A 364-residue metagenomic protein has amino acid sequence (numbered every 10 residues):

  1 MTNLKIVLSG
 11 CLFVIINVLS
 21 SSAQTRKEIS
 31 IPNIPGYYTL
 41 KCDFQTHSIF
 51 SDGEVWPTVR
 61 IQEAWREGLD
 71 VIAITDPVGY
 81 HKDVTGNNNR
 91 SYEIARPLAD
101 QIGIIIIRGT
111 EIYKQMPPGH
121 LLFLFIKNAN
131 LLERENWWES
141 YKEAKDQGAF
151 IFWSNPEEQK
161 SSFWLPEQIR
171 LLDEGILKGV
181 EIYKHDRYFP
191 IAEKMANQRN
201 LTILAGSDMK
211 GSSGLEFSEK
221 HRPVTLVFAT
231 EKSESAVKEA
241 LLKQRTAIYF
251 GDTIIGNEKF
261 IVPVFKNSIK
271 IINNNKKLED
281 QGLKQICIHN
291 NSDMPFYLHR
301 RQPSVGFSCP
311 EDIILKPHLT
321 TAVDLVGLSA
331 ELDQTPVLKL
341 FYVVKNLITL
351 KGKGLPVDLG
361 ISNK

Functional and structural regions predicted by a protein language model:
M1-I6: Positively charged n-region of N-terminal signal peptides that target proteins for export
V7-V18: Bacterial N-terminal signal peptides
N17, P57-V59, K220: Hydrophobic alpha-helical membrane context
L19-A23: Sec/Tat signal peptide C-region and signal peptidase I cleavage site
Q24-C42, I61, M116-I126, S161-K364: Charged catalytic cores and adjacent phosphate/nucleic-acid-binding surfaces used for phosphate/nucleic-acid chemistry
R26-A149, S154, S162-F163, E167 (+5 more regions): A metal-dependent hydrolase metal-coordination microenvironment
P77, I112, E157, M209 (+1 more regions): Residue-level "edge-of-site" marker
